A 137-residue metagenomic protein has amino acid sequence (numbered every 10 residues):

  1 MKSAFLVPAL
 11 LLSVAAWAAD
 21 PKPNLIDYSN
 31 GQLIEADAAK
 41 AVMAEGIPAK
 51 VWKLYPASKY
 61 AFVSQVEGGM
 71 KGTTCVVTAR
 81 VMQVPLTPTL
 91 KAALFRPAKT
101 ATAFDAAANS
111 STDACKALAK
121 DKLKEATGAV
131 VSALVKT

Functional and structural regions predicted by a protein language model:
K2-A49, A57, L134-T137: A structural "domain/chain start" motif
P21-D27, Y60-S64, P97-A106: Generic preference for hydrophobic/aromatic residues in regular secondary structure cores
A38-K53, F95-N109: Generic detector of solvent-exposed, compositionally biased contiguous segments
G46-V51, Y55, P85, L123-L134: Sec/Tat-exported extracytoplasmic proteins
P48-L94: Surface-exposed short loop/turn segments
C75-Q83, L118-A119, A129-K136: A broadly tuned preference for mixed-charge, low-complexity surface segments
P88-A133: Short secondary-structure boundary motifs at beta->alpha junctions and helix caps
